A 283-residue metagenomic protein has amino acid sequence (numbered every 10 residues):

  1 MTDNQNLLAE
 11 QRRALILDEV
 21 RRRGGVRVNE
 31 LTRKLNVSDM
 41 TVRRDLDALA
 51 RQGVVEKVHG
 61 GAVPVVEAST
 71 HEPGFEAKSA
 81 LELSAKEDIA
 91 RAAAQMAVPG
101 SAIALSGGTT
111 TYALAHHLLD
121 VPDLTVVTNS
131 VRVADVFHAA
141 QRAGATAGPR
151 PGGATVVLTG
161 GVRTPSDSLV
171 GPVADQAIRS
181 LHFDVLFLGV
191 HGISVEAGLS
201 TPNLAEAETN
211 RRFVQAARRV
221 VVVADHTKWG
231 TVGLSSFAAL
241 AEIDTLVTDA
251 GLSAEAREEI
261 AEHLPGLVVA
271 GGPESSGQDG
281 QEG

Functional and structural regions predicted by a protein language model:
T2-L15, E19-A104, G108, A115-D123 (+2 more regions): HTH-adjacent hinge/linker in prokaryotic transcriptional regulators
T2-L31, N36-D39, A50-R51, V131-G283: Conserved phosphate- and dinucleotide-binding cores of soluble alpha/beta proteins, encompassing both enzyme active
T109-T110, V133: A generic "binding-loop/recognition-motif" signal
